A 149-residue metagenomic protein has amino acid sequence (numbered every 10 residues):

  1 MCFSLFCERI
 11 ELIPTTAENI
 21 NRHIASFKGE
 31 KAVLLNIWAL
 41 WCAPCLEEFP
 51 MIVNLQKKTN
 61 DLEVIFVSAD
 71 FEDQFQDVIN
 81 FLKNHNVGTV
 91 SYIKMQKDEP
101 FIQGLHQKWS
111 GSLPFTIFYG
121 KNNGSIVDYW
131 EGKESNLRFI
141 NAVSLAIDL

Functional and structural regions predicted by a protein language model:
M1-L12, L149: Bacterial Sec-dependent N-terminal signal peptides
E11-V33, V53: A short beta-strand-turn-helix
K31-V33, I37-W41, F71: Short pre-active-site segment immediately N-terminal to redox-active cysteine/selenocysteine motifs in thiol-based
I37-N54: Conserved redox-active cysteine motifs that mediate thiol-disulfide chemistry, especially di-cysteine Cys-X(1-2)-Cys
L62-F75, V87-K97: Thiol-based oxidoreductase modules, predominantly thioredoxin-like and allied folds used for disulfide exchange
Q76-F81: Short alpha-helix adjacent to the SAM-binding motif of class I
L82-L113: Short, internal strand/loop/helix patches that form the active-site neighborhood or redox-interaction surface
L113-L149: Thiol-/selenol-based redox modules, centered on thioredoxin-like and closely related oxidoreductase domains
